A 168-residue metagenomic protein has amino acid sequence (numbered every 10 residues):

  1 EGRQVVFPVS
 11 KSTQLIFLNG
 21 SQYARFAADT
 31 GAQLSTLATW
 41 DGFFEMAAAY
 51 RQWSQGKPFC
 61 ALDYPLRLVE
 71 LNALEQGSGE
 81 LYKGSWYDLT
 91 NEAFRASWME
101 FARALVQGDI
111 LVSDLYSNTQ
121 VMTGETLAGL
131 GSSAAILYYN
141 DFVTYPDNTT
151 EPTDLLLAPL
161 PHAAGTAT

Functional and structural regions predicted by a protein language model:
E1, R25-T30, L127-A128, Y145-T150: Extracytoplasmic "Venus flytrap"/periplasmic binding protein-like
R3-I16, A24, W40-Y87, T126-A128: Extracytoplasmic/periplasmic solute-binding protein
F17-G20, T166-T168: A bilobed periplasmic-binding-protein/Venus flytrap-type ligand-binding module shared by bacterial periplasmic
S21-R25, A135: Short, well-ordered alpha-helical scaffold segment located in the soluble/lumenal catalytic or ligand-binding core
A38-F44, I110-T123: Short helix-initiation/N-cap motifs at beta->coil->alpha
F44-Y50, G84-D114, L160: Glycine-centered hinge/linker elements that transmit conformational signals in sensory and ligand-binding systems
R103-Q107, D147-T168: Extracytoplasmic/periplasmic substrate-recognition and gating elements
L127-S132, L137-Y139: Paired acidic/hydrophobic, glycine-rich loop segments that form the ligand-binding mouth/hinge of periplasmic-binding
